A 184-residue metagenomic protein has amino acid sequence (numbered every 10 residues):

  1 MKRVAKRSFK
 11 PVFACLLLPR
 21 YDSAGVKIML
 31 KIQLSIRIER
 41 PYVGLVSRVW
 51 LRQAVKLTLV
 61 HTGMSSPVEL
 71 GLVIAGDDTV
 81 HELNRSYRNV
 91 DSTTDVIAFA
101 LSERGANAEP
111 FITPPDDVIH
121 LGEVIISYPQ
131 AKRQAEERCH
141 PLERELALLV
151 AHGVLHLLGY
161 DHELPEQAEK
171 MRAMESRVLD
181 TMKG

Functional and structural regions predicted by a protein language model:
K2-A147, L155-G184: An acidic/histidine-cluster motif and surrounding catalytic segment that typifies divalent-metal-assisted enzyme active
